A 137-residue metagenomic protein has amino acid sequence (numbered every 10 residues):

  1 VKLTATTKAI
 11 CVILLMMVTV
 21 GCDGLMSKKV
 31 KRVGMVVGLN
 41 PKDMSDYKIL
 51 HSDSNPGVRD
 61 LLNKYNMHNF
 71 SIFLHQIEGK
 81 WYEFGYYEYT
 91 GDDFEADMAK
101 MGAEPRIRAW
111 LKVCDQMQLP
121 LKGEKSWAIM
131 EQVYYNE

Functional and structural regions predicted by a protein language model:
V1-C11: Bacterial N-terminal signal peptides that target proteins for export
I10-T19: Bacterial N-terminal signal peptides
D23-L25, R59-F84, E88-D92: Short, glycine- and small/hydrophobic-rich beta-strand elements in well-ordered beta-sheets
L25-K31: Short, flexible turn/loop "capping" segments at secondary-structure junctions
R32-G38: Active-site-flanking beta-strand signature of metal-NTP-handling nucleotidyl enzymes and homologous cyclase-like
D43-H68: Short amphipathic alpha-helical segments
L61-H68, E88-I129: An amphipathic, aromatic/His-enriched active-site/gating alpha helix that lines ligand/cofactor pockets
Y135-E137: A hydrophobic membrane-anchoring alpha-helix module
